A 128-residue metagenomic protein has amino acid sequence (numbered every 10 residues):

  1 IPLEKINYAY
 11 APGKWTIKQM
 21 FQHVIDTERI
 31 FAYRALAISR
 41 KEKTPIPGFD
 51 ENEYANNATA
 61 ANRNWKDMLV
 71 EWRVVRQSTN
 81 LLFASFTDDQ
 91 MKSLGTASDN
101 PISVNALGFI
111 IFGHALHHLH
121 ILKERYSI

Functional and structural regions predicted by a protein language model:
I1, A55-K92: Acidic/histidine-rich alpha-helical segments that form the ligand environment of transition-metal centers
L3-K5: Short secondary-structure junction motifs
N7-E51, Q77-N80, L94-I128: Short, contiguous alpha-helical
